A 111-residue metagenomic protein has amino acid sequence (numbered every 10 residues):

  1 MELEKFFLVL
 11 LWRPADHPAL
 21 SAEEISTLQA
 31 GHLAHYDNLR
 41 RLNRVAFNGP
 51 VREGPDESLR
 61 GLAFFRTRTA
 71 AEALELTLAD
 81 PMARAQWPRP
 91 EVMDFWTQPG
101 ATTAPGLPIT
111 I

Functional and structural regions predicted by a protein language model:
M1-I111: Conserved, structured core segments of small domains
